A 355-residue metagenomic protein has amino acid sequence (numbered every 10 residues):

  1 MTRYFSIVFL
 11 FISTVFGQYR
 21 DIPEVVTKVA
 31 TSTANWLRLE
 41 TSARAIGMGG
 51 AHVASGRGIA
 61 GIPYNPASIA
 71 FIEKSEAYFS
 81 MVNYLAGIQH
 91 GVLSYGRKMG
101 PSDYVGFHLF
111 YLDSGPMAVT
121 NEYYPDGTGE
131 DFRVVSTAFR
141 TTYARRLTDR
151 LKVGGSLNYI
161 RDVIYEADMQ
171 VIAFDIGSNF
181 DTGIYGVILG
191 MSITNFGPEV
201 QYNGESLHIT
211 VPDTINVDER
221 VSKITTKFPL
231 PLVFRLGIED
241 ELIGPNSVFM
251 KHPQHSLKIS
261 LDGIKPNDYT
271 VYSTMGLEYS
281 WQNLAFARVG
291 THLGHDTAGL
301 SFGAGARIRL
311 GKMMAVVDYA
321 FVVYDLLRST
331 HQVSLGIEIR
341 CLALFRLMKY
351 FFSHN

Functional and structural regions predicted by a protein language model:
T2-F9: Sec-dependent signal peptide recognition, specifically the positively charged N-region followed immediately by
F9-G17: Hydrophobic h-region of N-terminal signal peptides that target proteins for export in Gram-negative bacteria
Q18-N355: Subset of outer-membrane beta-barrel
